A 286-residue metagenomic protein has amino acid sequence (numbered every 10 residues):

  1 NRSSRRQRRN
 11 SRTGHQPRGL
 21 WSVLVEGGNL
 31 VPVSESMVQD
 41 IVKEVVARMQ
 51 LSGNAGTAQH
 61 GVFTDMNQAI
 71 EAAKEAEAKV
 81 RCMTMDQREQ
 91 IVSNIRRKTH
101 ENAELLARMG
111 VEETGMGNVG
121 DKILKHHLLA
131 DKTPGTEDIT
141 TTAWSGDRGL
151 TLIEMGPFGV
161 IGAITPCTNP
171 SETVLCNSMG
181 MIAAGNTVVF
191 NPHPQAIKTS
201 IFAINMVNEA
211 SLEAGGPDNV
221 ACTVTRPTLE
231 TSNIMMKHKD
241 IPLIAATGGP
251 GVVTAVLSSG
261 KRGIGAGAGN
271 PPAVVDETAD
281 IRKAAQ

Functional and structural regions predicted by a protein language model:
Q7, H15-Q16: Low-complexity, intrinsically disordered or signal/transmembrane-proximal segments
L30-L152, G180: N-terminal Rossmann-like NAD(P)+-binding subdomain of aldehyde/semialdehyde dehydrogenases
H60, V253-Q286: ALDH superfamily catalytic-core signature
T141-I153, A221-I241: A structured beta-alpha segment of the ubiquitous adenosine-cofactor-binding alpha/beta core
A143-V188, H193-N205: Substrate-binding/gating loop at the entrance of the active-site cleft, primarily in PLP-dependent aminotransferase-like
N169-N177, M181-I182, S200, A246 (+3 more regions): Short glycine/serine/threonine-rich phosphate/pyrophosphate-binding segments that cradle anionic phosphate groups
